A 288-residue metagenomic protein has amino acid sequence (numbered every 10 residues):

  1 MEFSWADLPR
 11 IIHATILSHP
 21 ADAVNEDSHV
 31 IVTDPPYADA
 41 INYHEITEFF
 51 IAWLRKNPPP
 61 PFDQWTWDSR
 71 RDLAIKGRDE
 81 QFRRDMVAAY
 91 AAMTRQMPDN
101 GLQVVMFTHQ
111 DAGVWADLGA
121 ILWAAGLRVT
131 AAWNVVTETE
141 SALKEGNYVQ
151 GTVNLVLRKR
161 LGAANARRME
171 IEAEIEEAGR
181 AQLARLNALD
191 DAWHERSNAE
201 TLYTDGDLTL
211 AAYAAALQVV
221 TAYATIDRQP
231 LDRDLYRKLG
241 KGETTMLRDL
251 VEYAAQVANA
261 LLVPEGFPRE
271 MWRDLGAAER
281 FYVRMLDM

Functional and structural regions predicted by a protein language model:
M1-M288: S-adenosyl-L-methionine-dependent nucleic acid methyltransferase catalytic domains
